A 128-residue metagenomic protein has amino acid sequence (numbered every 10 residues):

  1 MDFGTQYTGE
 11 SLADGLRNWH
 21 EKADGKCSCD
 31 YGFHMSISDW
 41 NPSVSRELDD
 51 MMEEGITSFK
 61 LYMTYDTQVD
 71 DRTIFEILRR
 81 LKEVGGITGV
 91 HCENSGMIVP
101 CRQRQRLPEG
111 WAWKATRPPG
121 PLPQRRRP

Functional and structural regions predicted by a protein language model:
M1-E10, D24-D39, E54-Q68, G85-G89 (+1 more regions): Divalent metal-dependent hydrolysis catalytic cores, especially in the metallo-beta-lactamase
Y7-G9, E21-D30, S95-P128: Active-site gating loops and adjacent loop-to-helix segments of metal-dependent hydrolytic enzymes
T8-W19, P42, D66-R80: Active-site-adjacent beta->alpha loops and helix N-cap segments on the catalytic face of soluble alpha/beta enzymes
L16-E21, D49-M51, I77-L78, R104-E109: Short, hinge-like loop/turn segments at secondary-structure boundaries
W40-M51: Short, acidic/polar
I56, L61-T64, I74-W111, P128: Functional cores that coordinate and move charged inorganic groups
